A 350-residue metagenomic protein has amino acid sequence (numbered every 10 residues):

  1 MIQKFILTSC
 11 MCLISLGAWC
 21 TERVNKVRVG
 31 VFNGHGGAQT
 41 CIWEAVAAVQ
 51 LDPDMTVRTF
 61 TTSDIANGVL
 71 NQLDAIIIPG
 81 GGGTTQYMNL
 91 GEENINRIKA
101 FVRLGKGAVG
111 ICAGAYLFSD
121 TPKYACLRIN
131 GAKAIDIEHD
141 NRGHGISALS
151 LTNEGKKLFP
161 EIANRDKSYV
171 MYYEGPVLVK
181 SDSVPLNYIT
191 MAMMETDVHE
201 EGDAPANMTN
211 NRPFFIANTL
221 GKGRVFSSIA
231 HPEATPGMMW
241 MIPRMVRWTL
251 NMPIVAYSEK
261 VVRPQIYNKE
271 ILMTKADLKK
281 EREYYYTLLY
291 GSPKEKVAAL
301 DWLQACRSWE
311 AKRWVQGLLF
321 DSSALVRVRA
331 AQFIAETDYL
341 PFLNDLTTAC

Functional and structural regions predicted by a protein language model:
M11-W19: Hydrophobic h-region of N-terminal signal peptides that target proteins for export in Gram-negative bacteria
C20-Q72: Aromatic-Pro/Gly-enriched surface loop or interdomain linker that acts as a lid/target-recognition segment
T84-A163: A glycine-rich, often tryptophan-bearing local segment used as a flexible ligand/cofactor-contacting loop or short
S147-G221, I229-P236: Catalytic beta-strand/loop cores that center a nucleophilic Ser/Cys/Thr and support acyl-enzyme chemistry
D277-T287, S308-F320, Y339-C350: Amphipathic alpha-helical scaffolding segments comprising HEAT/armadillo-like alpha-solenoid repeats
